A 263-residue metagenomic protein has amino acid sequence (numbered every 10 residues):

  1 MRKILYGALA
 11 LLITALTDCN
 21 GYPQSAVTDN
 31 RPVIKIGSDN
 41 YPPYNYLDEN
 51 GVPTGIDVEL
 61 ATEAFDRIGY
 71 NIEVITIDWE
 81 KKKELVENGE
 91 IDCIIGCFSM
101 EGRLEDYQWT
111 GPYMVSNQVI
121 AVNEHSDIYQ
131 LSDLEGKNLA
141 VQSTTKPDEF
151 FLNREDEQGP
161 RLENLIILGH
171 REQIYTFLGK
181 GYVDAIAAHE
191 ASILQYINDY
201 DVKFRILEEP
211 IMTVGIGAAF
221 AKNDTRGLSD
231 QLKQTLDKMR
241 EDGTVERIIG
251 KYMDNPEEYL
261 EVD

Functional and structural regions predicted by a protein language model:
M1-V33: Short, low-complexity disordered leader/linker segments with a strong preference for bacterial N-terminal type II
S25-C97, E105, I167, Q231 (+1 more regions): Extracytoplasmic small-molecule ligand-binding "clamshell" domains of the periplasmic binding protein/Venus flytrap
S38-N40, V115-V122, L194, N198-D237 (+1 more regions): Periplasmic-binding protein-like
N40-Y41, E49-V52, F98-M100, N123-D127 (+2 more regions): Short coil/turn segments
V58-R67, I128, S132-K146, A218-P256: Extended ligand-binding regions for polar small-molecule ligands
A61-Y70, P147-L168, I197-D201, G250: Ligand-binding cleft/hinge of the Venus flytrap
K81-E84, C97-D106, F150-N153, F177-T213: A ligand-binding cleft/hinge motif common to bilobed small-molecule-binding domains
K83, E87, L131, E172-Y175: Short hydrophobic/charged patches on amphipathic alpha-helices used for structural packing and interfaces
